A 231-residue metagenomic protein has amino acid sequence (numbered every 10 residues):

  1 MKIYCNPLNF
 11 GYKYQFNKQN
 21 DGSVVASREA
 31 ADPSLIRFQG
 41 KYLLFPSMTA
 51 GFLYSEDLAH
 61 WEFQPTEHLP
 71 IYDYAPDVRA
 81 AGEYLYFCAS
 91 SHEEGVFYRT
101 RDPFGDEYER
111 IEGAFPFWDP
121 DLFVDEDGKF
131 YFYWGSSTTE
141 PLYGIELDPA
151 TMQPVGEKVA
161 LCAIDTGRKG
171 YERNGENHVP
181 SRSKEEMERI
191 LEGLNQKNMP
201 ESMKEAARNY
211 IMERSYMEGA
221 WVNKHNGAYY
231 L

Functional and structural regions predicted by a protein language model:
M1-L231: Carbohydrate-active catalytic/glycan-binding domains of CAZyme proteins, especially the secreted or lumenal ectodomains
